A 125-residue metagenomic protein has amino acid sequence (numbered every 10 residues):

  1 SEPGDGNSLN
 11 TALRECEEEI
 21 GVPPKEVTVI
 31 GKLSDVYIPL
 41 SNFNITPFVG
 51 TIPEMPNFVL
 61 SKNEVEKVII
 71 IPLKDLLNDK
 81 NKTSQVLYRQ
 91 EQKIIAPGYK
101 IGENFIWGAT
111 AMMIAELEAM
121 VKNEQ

Functional and structural regions predicted by a protein language model:
S1-I106, A115-Q125: Unchanged
T110: NAD(P)-dependent dehydrogenases' Rossmann-like dinucleotide-binding region
